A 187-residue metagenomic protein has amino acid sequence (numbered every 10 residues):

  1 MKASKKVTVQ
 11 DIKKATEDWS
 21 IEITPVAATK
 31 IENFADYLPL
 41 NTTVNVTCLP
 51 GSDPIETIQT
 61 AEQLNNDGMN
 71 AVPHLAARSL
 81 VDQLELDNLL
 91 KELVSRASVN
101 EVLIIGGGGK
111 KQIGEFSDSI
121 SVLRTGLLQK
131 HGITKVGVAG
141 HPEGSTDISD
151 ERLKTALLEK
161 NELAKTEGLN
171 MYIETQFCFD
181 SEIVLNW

Functional and structural regions predicted by a protein language model:
K2-L157, E162: Active-site beta->alpha loop and helix N-cap motifs at the rims of alpha/beta catalytic domains
D147-T166, N170-W187: Hydrophobic, aromatic-enriched interface-forming segments
